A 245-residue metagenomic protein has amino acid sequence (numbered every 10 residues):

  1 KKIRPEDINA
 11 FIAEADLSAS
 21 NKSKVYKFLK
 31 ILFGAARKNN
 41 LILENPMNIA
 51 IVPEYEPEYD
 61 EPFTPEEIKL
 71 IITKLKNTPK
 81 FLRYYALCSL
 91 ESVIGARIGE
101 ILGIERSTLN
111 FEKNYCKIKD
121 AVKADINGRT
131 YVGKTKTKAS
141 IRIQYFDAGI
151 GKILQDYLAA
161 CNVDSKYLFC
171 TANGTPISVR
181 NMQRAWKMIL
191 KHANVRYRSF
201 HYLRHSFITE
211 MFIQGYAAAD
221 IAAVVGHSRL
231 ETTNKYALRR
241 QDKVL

Functional and structural regions predicted by a protein language model:
K1-L41, P57, P79-L82, P176-N181 (+1 more regions): N-terminal core-binding DNA-recognition domain of tyrosine site-specific recombinases/integrases
I8, L29-F33, I101, W186-K187 (+3 more regions): Short, basic/aromatic-rich helical patch in the C-terminal catalytic core of site-specific tyrosine
F11, I71-K74, G128-G133, A223 (+1 more regions): DNA/chromatin major-groove-contacting recognition/catalytic segments
A19, S23-V25, K38, I42-E44 (+3 more regions): Basic, Lys/Arg- and aromatic-enriched nucleic-acid-binding interface segment
P62, V122, S206, V225-L245: Catalytic-site neighborhood detector that most strongly recognizes the C-terminal catalytic loop/helix of tyrosine
G103-D156: Conserved tyrosine-mediated DNA breakage-rejoining catalytic core shared by Y-recombinases
L109-Y115, R196-Y197, Y216-K235: Short, polar N-cap/turn motifs at the start of nucleic acid-interacting alpha helices
D147-V195: Active-site/catalytic core of tyrosine-dependent DNA strand-transfer enzymes
